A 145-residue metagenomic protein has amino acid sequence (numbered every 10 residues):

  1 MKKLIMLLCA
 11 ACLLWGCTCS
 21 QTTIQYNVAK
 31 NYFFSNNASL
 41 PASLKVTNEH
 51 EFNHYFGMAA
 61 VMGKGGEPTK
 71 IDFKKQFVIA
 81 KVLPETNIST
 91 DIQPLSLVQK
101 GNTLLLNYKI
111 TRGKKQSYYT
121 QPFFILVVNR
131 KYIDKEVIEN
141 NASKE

Functional and structural regions predicted by a protein language model:
M1-T23: Bacterial Sec-dependent N-terminal signal peptides
C17-E145: Exposed, flexible binding/inhibitory loops of compact, secreted disulfide-stabilized domains
